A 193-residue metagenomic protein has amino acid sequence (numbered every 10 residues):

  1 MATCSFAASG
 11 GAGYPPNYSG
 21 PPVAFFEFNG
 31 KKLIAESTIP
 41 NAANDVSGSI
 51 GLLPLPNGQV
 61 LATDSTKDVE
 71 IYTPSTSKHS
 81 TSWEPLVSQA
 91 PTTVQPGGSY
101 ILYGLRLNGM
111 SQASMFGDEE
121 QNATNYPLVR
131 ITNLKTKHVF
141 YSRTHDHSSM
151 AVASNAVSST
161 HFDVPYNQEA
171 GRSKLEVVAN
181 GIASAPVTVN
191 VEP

Functional and structural regions predicted by a protein language model:
M1-A2, L61: Structural core positions within WD40/WD-like beta-propeller blades
T3-S5, G10-G13, Y18-S19, V23-D45 (+1 more regions): Immunoglobulin-like IPT/TIG beta-sandwich domains and homologous Ig-like subdomains
D45-W83, L102-R106: Blade-level signature of beta-propeller repeat domains, shared across WD40, Kelch, NHL, RCC1 and BNR/Asp-box propellers
P85-S88, T144: A broad structural signal for short, well-ordered beta-strand segments within beta-sheet-rich domains
S88-V94: Short beta-strand segments of immunoglobulin-like
V189-P193: Interdomain boundary/hinge segments at the C-termini of tandem beta-sandwich modules
